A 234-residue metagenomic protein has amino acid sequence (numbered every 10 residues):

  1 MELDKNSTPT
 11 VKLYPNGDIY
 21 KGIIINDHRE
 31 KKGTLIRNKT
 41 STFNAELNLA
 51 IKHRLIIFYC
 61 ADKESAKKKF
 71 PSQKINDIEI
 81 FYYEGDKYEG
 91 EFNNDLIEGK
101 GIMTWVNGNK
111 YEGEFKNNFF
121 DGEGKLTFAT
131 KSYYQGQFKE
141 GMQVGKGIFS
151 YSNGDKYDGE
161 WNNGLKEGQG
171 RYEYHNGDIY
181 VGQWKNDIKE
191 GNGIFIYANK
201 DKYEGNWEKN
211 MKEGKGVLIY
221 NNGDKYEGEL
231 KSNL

Functional and structural regions predicted by a protein language model:
M1-L234: Intrinsically disordered, low-complexity repeat tracts enriched in Gly/Pro/Ser/Thr and acidic residues, frequently
